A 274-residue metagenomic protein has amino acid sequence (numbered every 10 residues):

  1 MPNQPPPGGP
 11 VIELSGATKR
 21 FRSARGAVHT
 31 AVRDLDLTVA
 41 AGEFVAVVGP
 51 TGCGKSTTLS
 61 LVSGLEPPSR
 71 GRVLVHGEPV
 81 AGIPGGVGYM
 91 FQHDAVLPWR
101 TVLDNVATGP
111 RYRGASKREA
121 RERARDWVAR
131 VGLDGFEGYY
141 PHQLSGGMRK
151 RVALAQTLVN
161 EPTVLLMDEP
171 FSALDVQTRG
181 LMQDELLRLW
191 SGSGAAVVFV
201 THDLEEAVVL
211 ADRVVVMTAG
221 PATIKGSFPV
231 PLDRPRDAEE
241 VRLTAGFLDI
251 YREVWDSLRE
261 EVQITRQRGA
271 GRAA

Functional and structural regions predicted by a protein language model:
A17, R111, R118-F136, R188: Conserved ABC ATPase "signature" region
V48-P50: The feature captures the beta-strand-to-loop junction immediately N-terminal to the Walker
S63: Helix-to-loop junction immediately C-terminal to a conserved catalytic motif
G71-I83: Conserved ABC transporter NBD signature motif
Y139-H142, N160: Conserved signature/switch motifs of ABC ATPase nucleotide-binding domains
L165-D168: Catalytic Walker B motif of ABC-type/P-loop ATPase nucleotide-binding domains
